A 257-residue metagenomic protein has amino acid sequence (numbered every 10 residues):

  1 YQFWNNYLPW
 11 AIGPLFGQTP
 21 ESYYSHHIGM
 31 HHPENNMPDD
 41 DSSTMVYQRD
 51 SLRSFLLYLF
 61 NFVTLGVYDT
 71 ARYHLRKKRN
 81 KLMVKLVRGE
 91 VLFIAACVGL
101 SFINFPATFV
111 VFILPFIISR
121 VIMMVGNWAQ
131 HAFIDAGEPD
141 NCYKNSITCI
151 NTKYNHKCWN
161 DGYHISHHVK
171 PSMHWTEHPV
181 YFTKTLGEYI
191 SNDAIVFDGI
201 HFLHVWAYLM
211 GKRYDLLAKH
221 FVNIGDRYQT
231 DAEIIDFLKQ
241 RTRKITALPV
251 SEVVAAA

Functional and structural regions predicted by a protein language model:
Y1, Y23-N36, G126-I134, K157-M173: Histidine-centered catalytic micro-motifs
Q2-F109, F182-A257: Non-catalytic, topology-defining segments of multipass membrane proteins
Y7-F16, N141-N155: Membrane-cytosol interface motif
T19-Y23, G66-V67, L114-D140: Transmembrane alpha-helical segments that form the membrane-embedded catalytic/substrate-channel core of multi-pass
G89-V91, T152-W159: Hydrophobic membrane-spanning alpha-helices of multi-pass integral membrane proteins
I94-A95, F105, R120-I122, H156-C158: Short hydrophobic "helix-edge" motifs at membrane interfaces and signal-peptide entry regions
A107, V111-P115, M123, N151: Short, surface-exposed loop/turn motifs that are enriched in glycine and acidic residues and include a nearby proline
